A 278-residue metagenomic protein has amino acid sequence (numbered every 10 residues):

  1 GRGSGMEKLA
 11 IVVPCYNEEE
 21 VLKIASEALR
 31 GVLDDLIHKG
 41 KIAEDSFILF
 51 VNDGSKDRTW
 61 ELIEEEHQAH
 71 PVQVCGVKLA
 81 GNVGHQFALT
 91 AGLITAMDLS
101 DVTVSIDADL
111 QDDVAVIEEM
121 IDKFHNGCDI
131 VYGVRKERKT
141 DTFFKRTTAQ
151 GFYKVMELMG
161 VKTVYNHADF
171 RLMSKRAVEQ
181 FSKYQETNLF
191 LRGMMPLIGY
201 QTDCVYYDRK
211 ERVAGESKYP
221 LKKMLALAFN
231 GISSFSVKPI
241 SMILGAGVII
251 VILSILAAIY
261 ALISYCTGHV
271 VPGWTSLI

Functional and structural regions predicted by a protein language model:
R2-G3, R192-I278: Hydrophobic helical membrane-anchoring modules
G5-T142: Structured catalytic core of nucleotide-sugar glycosyltransferases
Y16, H70-P71, Q185, L189 (+2 more regions): Residues at alpha-helix boundaries and short interhelical turns
G31, D35, E65, A69 (+6 more regions): Conserved amphipathic alpha-helical interaction elements at protein-protein interfaces in regulatory, energy-coupling
C75-V77, V164, D203: Structural signal for short hydrophobic segments within the conserved structured cores of catalytic domains across
L79-G81, H85-T95, V102, V114-L191 (+1 more regions): Acceptor/aglycone-binding surface of glycosyltransferases and processive sugar-polymer synthases
